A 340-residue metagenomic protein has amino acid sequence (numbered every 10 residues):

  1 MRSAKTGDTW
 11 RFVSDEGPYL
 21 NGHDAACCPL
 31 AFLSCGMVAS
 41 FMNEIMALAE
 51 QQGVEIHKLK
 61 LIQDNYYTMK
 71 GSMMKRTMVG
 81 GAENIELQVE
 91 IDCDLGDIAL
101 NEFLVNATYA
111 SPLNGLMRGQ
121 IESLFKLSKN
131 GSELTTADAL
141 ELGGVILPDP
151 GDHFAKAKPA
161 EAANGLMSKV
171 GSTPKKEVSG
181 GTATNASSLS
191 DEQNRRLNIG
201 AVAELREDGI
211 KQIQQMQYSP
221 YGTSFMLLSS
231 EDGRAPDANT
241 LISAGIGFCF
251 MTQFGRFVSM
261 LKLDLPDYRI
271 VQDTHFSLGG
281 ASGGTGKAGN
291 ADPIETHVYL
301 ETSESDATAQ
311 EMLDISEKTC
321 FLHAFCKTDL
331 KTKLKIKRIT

Functional and structural regions predicted by a protein language model:
M1-S34, M46-A244, F254-T340: Extended beta-strand/beta-hairpin segments
S40-F41, C249-F250: Alpha-helical metal-binding/catalytic segments enriched in His/Glu/Asp
